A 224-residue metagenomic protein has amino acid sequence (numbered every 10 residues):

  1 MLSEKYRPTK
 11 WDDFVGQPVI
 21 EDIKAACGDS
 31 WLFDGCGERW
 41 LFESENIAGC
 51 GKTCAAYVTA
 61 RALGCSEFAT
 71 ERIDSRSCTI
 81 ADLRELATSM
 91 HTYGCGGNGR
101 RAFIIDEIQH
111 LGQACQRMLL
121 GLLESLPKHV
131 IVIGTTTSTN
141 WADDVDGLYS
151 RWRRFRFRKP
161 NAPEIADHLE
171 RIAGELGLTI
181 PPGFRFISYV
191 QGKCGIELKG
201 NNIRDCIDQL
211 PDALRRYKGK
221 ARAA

Functional and structural regions predicted by a protein language model:
M1-E45, T88-G96: Pre-Walker A (pre-P-loop) alpha-helix and adjacent loop at the N terminus of AAA/AAA+ ATPase modules, a conserved
P18-E21, F68-A102, Q113: Short glycine-rich substrate-engagement loop in P-loop NTPases that contacts/grips substrate
G28-R72, E124: Walker A/P-loop
E38, C95-F103, Q116-M118, L126-I133: Loop/turn-to-beta-strand initiation segments
E43-G49, F184-D205: A short helix-loop-helix "switch/interaction" segment in the helical subdomain of ASCE P-loop NTPases
E45, D74-S77, R153-A166: Conserved AAA+ ATPase "SRH/arginine-finger" region at the nucleotide-binding site
S89, S150-R151, F155, E164-T179 (+1 more regions): Conserved AAA+ ATPase "sensor/coupling" helix adjacent to the nucleotide-binding pocket
L120-E124, T139-R153: Short regulatory helix/loop adjacent to the ATP-binding pocket of P-loop NTPases
